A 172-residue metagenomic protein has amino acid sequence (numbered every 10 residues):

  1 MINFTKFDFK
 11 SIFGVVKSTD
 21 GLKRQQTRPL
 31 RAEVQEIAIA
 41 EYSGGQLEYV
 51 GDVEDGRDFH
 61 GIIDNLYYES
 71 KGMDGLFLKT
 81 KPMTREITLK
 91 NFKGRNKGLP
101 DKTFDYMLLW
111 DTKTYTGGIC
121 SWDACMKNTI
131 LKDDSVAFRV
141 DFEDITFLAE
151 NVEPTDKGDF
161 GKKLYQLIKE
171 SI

Functional and structural regions predicted by a protein language model:
M1-I172: Nucleic-acid endonuclease domains
